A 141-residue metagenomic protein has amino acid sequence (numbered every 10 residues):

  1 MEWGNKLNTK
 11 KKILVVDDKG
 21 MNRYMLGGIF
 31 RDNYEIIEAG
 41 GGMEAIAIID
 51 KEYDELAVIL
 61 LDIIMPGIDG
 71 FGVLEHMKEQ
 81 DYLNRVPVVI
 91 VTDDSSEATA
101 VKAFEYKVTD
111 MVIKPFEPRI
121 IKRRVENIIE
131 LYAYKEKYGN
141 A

Functional and structural regions predicted by a protein language model:
M1-L14, E130-A141: Non-catalytic signal-transmission and effector/linker regions of two-component phosphorelay proteins
K11, K19-E38: Two-component/phosphorelay signaling modules centered on CheY-like receiver
E38-V58: Acidic, metal-coordinating helix/loop segments flanking the phosphotransfer/catalytic sites of two-component signaling
M65: Receiver (REC) domain active-site loop signature in two-component systems and cognate sites in sensor histidine kinases
A98, F116-V125: C-terminal output helix
